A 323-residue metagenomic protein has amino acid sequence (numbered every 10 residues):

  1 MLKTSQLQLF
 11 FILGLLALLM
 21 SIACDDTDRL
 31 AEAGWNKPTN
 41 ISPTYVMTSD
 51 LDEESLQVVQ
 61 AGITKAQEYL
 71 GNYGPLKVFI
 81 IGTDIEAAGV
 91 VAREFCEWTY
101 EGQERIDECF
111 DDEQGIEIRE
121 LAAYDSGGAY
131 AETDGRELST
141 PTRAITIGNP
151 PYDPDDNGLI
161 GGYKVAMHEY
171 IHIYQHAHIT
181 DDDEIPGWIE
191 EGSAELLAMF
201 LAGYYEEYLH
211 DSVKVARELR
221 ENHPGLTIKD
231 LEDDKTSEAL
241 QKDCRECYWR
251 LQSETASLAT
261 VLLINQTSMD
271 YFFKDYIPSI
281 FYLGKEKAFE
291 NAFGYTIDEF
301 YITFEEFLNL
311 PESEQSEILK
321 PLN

Functional and structural regions predicted by a protein language model:
L2-F11: Bacterial N-terminal signal peptides that target proteins for export
F10-L19: Bacterial N-terminal signal peptides
M20-W35: Bacterial Sec-dependent N-terminal signal peptides
P38-D182: Juxtacatalytic substrate-recognition/specificity segment
T48, D52-V59, D155-M167, P186-E191 (+3 more regions): Solvent-exposed, acidic/flexible segments
T180-A256, Q266, I277-L322: Acidic/His/Gly-enriched intrinsically disordered linker/tail segments that often contain short helix/coil "MoRF-like"
